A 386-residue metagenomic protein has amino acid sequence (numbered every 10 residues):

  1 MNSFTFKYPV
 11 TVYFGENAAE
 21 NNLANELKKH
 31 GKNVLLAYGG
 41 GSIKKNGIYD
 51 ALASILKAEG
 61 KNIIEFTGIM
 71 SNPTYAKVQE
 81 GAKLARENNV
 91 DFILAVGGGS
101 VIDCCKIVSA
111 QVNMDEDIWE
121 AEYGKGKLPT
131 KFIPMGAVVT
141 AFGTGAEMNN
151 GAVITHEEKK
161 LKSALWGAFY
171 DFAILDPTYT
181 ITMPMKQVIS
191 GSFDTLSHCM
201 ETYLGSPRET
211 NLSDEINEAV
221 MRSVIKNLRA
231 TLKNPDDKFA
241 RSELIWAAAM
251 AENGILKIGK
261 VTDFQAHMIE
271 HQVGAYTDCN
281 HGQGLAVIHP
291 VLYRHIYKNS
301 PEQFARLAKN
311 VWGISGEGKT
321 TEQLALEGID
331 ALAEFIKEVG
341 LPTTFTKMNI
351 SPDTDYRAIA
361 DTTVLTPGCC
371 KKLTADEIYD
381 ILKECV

Functional and structural regions predicted by a protein language model:
M1-F92, F345: ATP/NTP phosphate-donor binding region
V10, M114-L212, R306: A glycine/threonine-rich phosphate-anchoring loop and its flanking beta-alpha core in nucleotide/phosphate-binding
A19-L23, K44-I48, Y75-K77, S100-C105 (+3 more regions): Short glycine/serine/threonine-rich phosphate/pyrophosphate-binding segments that cradle anionic phosphate groups
L52, A82, V101-D115, M148-G151: Short Gly/Thr/Asp-enriched flexible loops that form oxyanion-binding sites at enzyme active sites
V90-K106, T140-A146, Y276-C279: Glycine/serine-rich anion-binding loops at beta->alpha junctions that coordinate negatively charged ligand groups
T202, S206-A331: Active-site segments that bind and position negatively charged phosphate/pyrophosphate groups
F304, V311, S315-V386: C-terminal charged capping/lid subdomain of soluble metabolic enzymes
